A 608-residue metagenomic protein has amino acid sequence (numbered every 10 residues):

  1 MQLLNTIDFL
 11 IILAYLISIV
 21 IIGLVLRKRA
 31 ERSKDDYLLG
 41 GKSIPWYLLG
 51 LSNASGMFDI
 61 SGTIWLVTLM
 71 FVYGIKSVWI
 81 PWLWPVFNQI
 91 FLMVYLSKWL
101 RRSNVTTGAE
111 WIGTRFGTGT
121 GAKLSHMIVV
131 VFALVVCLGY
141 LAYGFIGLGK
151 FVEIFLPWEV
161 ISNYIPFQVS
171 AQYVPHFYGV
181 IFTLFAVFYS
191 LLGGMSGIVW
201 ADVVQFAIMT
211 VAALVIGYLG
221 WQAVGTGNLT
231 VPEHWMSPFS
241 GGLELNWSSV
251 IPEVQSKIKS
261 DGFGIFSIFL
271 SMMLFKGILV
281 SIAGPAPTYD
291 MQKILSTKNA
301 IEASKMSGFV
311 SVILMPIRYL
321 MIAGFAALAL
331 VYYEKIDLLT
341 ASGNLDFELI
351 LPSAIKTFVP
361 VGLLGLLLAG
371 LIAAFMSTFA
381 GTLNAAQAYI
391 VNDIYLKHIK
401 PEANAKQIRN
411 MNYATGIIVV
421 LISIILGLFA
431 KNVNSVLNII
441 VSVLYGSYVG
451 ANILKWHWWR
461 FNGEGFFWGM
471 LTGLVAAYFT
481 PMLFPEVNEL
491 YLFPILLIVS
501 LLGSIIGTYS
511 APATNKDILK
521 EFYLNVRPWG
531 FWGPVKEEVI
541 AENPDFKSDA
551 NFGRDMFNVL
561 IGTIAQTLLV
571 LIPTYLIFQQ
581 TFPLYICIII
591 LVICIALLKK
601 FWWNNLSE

Functional and structural regions predicted by a protein language model:
M1-E608: Membrane-embedded helix-loop-helix hairpins and adjacent transmembrane boundary segments in multi-pass transporters
